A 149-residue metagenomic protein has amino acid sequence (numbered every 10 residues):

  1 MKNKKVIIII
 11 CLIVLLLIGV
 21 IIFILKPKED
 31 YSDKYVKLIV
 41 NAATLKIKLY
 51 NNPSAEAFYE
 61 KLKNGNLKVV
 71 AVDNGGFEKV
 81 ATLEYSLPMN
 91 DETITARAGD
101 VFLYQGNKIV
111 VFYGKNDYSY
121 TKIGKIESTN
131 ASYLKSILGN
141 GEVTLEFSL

Functional and structural regions predicted by a protein language model:
M1-L15: N-terminal Sec-pathway targeting helices
G19-S32: Sec-dependent signal peptide cleavage junction
K37, G124-L149: Well-ordered alpha/beta subsegment
I39-N41, Q105: Short strand-coil-strand connectors
N41-K48: Second-shell loop/turn segments in exported
S54-N107: Mature extracytoplasmic domains of secretory-pathway proteins
Q105-G106, F112, E146: Residue-level recognition of conserved beta-strand edge/terminus positions
Y113-S128: Short, compositionally biased
